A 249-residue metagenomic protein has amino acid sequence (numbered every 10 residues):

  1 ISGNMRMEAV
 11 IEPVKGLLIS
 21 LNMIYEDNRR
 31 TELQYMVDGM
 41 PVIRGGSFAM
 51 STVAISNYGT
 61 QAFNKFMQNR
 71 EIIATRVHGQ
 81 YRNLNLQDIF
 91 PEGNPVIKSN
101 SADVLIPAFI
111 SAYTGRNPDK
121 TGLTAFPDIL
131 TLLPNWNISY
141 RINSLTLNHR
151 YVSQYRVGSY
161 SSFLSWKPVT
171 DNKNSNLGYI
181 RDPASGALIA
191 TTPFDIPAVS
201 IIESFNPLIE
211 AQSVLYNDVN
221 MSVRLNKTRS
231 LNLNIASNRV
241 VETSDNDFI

Functional and structural regions predicted by a protein language model:
I1-I249: Exposed, low-structure sequence patches enriched in small/polar residues
